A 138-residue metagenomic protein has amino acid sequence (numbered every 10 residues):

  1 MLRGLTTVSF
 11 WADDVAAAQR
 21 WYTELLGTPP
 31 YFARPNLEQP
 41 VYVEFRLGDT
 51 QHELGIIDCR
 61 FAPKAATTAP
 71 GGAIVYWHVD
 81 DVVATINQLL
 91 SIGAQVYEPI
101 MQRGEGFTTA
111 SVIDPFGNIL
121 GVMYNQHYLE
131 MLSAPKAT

Functional and structural regions predicted by a protein language model:
M1, A33, I86-T138: Vicinal oxygen chelate
M1-Q19, A73-V75, Q126-T138: N-terminal beta-strand motif that seeds the catalytic metal site of vicinal oxygen chelate
L2-R3, S9-H52: Core segments of cupin and vicinal oxygen chelate
G4-D13, V41-G48, K64-L90, T108-N118: Vicinal oxygen chelate
A16-R20, E24, V83-S91, Q95: Replace "anionic and nucleotidyl ligands
Y31, V41, I56-A66, E98 (+1 more regions): A short, acidic/glycine-rich surface segment
G48-T50, I57-C59, N125: Generic beta-structure capping elements
